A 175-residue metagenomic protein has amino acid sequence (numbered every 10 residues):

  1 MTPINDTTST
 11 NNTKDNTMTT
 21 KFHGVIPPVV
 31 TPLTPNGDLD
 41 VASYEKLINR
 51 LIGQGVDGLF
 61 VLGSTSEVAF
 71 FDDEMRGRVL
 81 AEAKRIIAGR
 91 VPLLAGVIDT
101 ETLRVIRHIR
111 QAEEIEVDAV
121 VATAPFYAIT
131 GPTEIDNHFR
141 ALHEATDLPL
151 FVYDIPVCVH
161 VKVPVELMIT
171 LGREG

Functional and structural regions predicted by a protein language model:
M1-I4: Short hydrophobic transmembrane-like helices used for membrane targeting/insertion
D6-T17: Short, Lys/Arg-enriched N-terminal segments with co-localized hydrophobic residues within the first ~10-30 amino acids
T19-P27, T31-K162, M168: Active-site beta->alpha loop and helix N-cap motifs at the rims of alpha/beta catalytic domains
L167-G175: Active-site/ligand-binding-proximal alpha/beta "capping" segment
